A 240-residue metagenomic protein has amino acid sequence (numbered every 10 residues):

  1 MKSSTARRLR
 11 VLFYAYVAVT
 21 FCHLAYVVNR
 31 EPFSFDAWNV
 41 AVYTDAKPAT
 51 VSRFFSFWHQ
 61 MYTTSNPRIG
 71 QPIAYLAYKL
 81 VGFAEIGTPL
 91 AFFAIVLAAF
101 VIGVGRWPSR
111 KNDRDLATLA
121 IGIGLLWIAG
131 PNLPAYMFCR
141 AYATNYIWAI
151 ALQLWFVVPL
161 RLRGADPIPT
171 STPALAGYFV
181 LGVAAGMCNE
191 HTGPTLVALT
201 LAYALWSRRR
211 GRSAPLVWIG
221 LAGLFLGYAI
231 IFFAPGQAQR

Functional and structural regions predicted by a protein language model:
M1-F21, R114: Start-transfer (signal-anchor) and selected internal transmembrane alpha helices of multi-pass inner/ER membrane
A25-L80, A84-T88, R140, E190-R240: Transmembrane catalytic cores of multi-pass membrane glycosyltransferases and polysaccharide-assembly enzymes
A91-A117, W155: Transmembrane-helix motifs of polytopic, lipid-linked glycan transferases
F93, N145-V157, T195-Y203: Hydrophobic core segments of transmembrane alpha-helices in multi-pass, intramembrane catalytic enzymes
V104-G105, I128-F138, I231-Q239: Juxtamembrane "helix-exit" motif on the non-cytosolic side of transmembrane helices
T118-R161, N189: Membrane-interface micro-motifs in multi-pass membrane enzymes
Q153-A174, G211: Membrane-interface transmembrane helices that cradle and orient dolichyl/undecaprenyl
P173-E190, L196-L199: Membrane-interface alpha helices of multi-pass inner-membrane proteins
